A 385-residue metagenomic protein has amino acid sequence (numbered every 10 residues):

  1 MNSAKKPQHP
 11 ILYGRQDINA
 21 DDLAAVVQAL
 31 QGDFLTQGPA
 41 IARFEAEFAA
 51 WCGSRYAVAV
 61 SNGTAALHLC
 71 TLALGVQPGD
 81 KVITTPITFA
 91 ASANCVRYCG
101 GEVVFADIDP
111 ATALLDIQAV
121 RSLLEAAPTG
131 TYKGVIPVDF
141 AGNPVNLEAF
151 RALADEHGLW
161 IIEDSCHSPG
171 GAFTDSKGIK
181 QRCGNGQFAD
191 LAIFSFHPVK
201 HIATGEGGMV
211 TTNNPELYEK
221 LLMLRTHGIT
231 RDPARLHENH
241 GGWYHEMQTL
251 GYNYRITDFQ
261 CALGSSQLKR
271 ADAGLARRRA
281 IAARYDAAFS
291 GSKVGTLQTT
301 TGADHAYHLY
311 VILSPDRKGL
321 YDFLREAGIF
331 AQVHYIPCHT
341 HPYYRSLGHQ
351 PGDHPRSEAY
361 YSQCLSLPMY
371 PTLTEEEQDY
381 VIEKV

Functional and structural regions predicted by a protein language model:
M1-F34, P39, E246-Q248, P368: N-terminal "arm"/small-domain region of PLP-dependent enzymes with the aminotransferase-like
F34-K81, C95-C99, F105-D107, S176: Phosphate-binding glycine-rich loop
A42-A46, S54-A57, Q118, G134-V138 (+5 more regions): PLP-dependent aminotransferase class I/II
A59, T84, F105, V210 (+1 more regions): Conserved SAM-binding loop
H68-A127, G134: Conserved PLP-anchoring active-site segment centered on the Schiff-base-forming lysine
D80, P86-T88, D107, S165 (+3 more regions): Nucleotide-sugar donor-binding loop of glycosyltransferases
A111-T204, M209-L217, S366: Active-site phosphate-binding strand-loop segment of PLP-dependent enzymes
